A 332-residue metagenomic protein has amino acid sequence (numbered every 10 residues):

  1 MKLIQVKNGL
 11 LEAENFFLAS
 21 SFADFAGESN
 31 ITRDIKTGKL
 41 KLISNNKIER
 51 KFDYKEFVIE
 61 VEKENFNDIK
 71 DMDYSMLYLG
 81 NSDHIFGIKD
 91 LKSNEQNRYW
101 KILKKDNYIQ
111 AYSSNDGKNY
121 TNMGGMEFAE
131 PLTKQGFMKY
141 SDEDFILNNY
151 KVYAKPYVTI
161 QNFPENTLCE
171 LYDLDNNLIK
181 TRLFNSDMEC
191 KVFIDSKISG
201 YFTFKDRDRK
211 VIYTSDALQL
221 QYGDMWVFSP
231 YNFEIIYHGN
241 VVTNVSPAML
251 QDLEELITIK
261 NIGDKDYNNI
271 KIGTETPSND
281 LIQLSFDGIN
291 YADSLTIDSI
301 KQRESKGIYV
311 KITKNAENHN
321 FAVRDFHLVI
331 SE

Functional and structural regions predicted by a protein language model:
M1-Y157, L220-Q221: Extracellular glycan-recognition regions
L3, L11, I212-N232: Extracellular beta-sheet/turn segments enriched in Thr/Pro/Gly and aliphatic residues
Y157-L174: Structural motif
D173-D195: Short, acidic Ser/Thr/Gly-rich low-complexity loop/linker segments typical of extracellular and cell-surface proteins
D187-T203, R207-K210, L218-Q219: Short Pro-Gly-centered beta-turn/loop motif in secreted/extracellular proteins
Y231-G263, I297: Beta-sheet-dominated interaction scaffolds and their linkers
Y231-I236, D264-G307: Surface-exposed binding patches on compact interaction domains or structured appendages
M249-L256, K306-G307, H319-L328: Short, solvent-exposed loop/turn segments enriched in Ser/Thr/Gly
